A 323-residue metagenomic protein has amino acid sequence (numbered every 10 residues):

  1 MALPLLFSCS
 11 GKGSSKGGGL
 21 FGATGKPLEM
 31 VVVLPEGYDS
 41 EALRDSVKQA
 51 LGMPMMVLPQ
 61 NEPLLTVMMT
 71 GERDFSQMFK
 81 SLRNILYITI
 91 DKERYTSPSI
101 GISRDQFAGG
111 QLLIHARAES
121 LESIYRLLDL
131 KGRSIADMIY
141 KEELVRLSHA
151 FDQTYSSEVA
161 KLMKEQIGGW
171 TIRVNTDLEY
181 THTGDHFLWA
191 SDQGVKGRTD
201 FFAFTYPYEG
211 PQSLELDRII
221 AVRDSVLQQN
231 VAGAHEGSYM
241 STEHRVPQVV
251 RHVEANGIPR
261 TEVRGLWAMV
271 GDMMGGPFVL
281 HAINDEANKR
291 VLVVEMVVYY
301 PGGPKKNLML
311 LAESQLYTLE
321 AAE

Functional and structural regions predicted by a protein language model:
L5-S8: C-terminal motif of bacterial Sec signal peptides marking the signal peptidase cleavage site
G13-G110: Start-of-domain marker
S14-G17, V32-G37, E41, N175-S238: Secretory pathway targeting signatures of secreted, lumenal, and periplasmic proteins
T70-S123, Q228-K289, G303-P304: Signature of long, low-cysteine stretches enriched in small and polar/charged residues
I102-E165: Long, acidic/polar, low-complexity amphipathic helices and coiled-coil-like
Y125-H149, I172, L178, K289-E323: Surface-exposed amphipathic alpha-helical segments
V159-N175, E179-T183: Extracytoplasmic beta-rich ectodomain segments of secreted or membrane-anchored proteins
